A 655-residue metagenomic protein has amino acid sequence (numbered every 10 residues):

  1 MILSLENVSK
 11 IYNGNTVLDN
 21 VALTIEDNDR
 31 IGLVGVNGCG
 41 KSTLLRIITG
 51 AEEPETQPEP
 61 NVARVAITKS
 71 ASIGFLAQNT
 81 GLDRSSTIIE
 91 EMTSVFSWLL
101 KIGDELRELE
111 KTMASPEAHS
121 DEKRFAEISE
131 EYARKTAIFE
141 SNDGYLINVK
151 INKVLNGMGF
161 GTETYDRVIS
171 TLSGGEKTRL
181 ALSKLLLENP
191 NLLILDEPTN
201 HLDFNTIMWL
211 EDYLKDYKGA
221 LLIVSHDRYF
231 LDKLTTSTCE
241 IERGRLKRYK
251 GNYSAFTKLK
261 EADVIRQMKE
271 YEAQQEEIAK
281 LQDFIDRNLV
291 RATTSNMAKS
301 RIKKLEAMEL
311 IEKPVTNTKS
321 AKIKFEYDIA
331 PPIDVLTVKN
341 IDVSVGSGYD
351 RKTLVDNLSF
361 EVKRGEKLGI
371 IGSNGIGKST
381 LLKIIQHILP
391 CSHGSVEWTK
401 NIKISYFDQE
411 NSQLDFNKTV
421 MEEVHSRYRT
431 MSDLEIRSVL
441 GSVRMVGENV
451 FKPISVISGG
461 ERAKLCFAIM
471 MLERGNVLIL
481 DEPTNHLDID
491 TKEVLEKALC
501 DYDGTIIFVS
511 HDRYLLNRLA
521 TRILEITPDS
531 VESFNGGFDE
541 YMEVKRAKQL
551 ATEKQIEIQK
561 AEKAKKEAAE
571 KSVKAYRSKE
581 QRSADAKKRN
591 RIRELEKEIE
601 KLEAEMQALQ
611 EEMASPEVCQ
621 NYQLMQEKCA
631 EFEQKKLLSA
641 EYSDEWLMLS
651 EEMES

Functional and structural regions predicted by a protein language model:
M1-Y271, S320, K324-Y576, R582-S655: ABC ATP-binding cassette signature C-motif
E163, P314-V315: Short secondary-structure junctions
L259-P314: Intracellular alpha-helical coupling/juxtamembrane segments of multi-pass membrane proteins
